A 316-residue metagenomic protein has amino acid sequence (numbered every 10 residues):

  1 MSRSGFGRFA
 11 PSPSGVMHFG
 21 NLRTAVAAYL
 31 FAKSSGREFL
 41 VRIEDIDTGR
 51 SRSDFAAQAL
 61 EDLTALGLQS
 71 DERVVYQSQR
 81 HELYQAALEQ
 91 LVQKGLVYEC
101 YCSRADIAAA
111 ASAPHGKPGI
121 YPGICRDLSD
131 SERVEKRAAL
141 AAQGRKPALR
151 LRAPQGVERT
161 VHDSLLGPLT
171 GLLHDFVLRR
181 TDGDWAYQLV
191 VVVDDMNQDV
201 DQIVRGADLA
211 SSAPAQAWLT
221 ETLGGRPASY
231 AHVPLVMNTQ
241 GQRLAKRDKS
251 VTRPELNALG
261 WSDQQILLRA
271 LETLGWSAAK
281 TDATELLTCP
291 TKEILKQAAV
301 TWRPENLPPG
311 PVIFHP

Functional and structural regions predicted by a protein language model:
M1-G116, A207-G225, T284-E285: N-terminal Rossmann-like or analogous alpha/beta NTP/dinucleotide-binding catalytic cores that position adenine
M1-V16, S34, F39, A139-A142 (+4 more regions): Non-catalytic terminal extensions that flank enzyme cores
A56, H81, R104-I107, P118 (+3 more regions): Alpha-helix initiation and N-capping motif
A65, A113, S131, T222 (+3 more regions): A structural signal for alpha-helix termini and helix-coil/disorder junctions
Q69, V97-Y98, G116-G119, S131 (+2 more regions): A general structural signal for well-ordered secondary-structure junctions
Q79-K94, G116-G123, R145-A148, P154 (+1 more regions): Short secondary-structure transition/capping segments
A105-K246, T252-N257, V312-P316: Active-site cores that bind ATP or allylic diphosphates and position pyrophosphate for catalysis
